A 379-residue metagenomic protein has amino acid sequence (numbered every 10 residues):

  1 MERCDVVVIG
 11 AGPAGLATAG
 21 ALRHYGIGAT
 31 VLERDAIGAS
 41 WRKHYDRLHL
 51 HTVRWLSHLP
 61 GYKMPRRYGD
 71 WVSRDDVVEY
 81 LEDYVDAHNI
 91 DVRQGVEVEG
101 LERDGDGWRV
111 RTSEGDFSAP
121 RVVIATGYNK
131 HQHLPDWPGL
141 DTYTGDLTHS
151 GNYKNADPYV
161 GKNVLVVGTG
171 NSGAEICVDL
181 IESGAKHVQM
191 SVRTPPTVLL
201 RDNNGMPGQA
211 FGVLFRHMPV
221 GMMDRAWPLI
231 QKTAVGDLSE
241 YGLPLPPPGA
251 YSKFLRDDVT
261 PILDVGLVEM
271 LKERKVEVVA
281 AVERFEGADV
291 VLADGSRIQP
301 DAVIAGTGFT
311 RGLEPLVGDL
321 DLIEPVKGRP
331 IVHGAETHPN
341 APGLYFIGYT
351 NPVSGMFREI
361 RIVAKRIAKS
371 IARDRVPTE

Functional and structural regions predicted by a protein language model:
E2-A11, L16-R42, G69-N171, E175-G205 (+1 more regions): Flavin (primarily FAD) cofactor-binding/catalytic cores of flavoenzymes
A36-G61: Redox-cofactor-proximal catalytic regions of oxidoreductases
L56-K63, P244-G249: Short, basic/glycine-rich phosphate-binding loops at helix/coil junctions that contact nucleotide phosphates
K63-G69: A short acidic, helix-capping loop that chelates divalent metal ions and anchors anionic groups
